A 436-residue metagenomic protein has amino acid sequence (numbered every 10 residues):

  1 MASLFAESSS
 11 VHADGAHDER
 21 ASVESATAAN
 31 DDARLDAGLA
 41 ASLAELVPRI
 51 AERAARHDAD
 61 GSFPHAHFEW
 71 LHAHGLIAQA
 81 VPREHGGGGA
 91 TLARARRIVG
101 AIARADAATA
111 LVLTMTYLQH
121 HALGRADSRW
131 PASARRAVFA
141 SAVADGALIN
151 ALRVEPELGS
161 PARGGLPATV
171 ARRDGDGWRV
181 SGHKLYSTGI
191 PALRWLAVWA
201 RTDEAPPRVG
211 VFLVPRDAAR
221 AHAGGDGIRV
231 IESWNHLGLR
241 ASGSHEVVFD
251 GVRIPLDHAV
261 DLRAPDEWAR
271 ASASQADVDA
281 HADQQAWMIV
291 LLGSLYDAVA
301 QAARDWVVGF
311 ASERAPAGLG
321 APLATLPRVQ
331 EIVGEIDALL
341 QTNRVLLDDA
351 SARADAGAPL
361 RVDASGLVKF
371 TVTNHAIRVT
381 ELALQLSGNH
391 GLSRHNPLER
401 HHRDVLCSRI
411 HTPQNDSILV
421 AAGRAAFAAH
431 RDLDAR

Functional and structural regions predicted by a protein language model:
M1-T116: Amphipathic, small/basic residue-rich leader segments at the start of a protein or domain
A44, A298-Q301, P327, G334-Q341 (+2 more regions): Generic structural signal for well-ordered, non-transmembrane alpha-helical segments in soluble/cytosolic regions
A55-D58, Q341-T371, L384-L392: C-terminal helix-coil-helix/basic helical segment that borders enzyme active sites and/or dimer interfaces and provides
H65, E69-A73, Q79-P191: Glycine-rich flavin
H183-V230: A short core secondary-structure module
H236-L339: Glycine-rich beta->alpha junctions and the first turn(s) of the following alpha-helix
Q285-I289, P322-E335, R361-T371, E399-C407: Alpha-helical scaffold segments that form or flank carboxylate-/histidine-based iron centers
N389-R436: Glycine-rich phosphate/cofactor-binding loops in nucleotide/flavin-utilizing enzymes
